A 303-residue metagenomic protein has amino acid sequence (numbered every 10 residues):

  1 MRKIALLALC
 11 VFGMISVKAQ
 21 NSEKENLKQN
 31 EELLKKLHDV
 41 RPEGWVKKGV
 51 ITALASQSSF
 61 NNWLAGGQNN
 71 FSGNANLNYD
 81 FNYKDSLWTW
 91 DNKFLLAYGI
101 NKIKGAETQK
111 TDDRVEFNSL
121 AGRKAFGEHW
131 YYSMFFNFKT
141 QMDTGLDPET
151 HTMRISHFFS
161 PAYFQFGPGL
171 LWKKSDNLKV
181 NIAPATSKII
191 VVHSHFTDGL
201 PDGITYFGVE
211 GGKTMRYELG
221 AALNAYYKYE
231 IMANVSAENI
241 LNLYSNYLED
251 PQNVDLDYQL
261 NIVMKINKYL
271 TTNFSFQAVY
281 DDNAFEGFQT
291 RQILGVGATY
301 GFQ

Functional and structural regions predicted by a protein language model:
V17-V50: Sec-dependent signal peptide cleavage junction
I51-Q57, F94-I100, M134-T140, I182-K188 (+3 more regions): Transmembrane beta-barrel strands of outer-membrane/channel proteins
N61-G67, K102-T108, H151-S156, T205-K213 (+2 more regions): Extracellular loop and loop/strand-boundary signature of outer-membrane beta-barrel proteins
L77-Y79, F117-S119, P168, L223-A225 (+2 more regions): Membrane-embedded beta-strands of outer-membrane beta-barrel proteins, especially the hydrophobic/small aromatic
Y79-Y83, R123-A125, W172, A225 (+3 more regions): Residue-level signature of outer-membrane beta-barrel architecture
W88-W90, G127-Y132, N177-V180, N234-A237 (+1 more regions): Repeated loop/turn-to-beta-strand initiation elements of outer-membrane beta-barrel proteins
T108-E218: Outer-membrane pore/translocation modules
T290-Q303: Outer-membrane beta-barrel "beta-signal"
